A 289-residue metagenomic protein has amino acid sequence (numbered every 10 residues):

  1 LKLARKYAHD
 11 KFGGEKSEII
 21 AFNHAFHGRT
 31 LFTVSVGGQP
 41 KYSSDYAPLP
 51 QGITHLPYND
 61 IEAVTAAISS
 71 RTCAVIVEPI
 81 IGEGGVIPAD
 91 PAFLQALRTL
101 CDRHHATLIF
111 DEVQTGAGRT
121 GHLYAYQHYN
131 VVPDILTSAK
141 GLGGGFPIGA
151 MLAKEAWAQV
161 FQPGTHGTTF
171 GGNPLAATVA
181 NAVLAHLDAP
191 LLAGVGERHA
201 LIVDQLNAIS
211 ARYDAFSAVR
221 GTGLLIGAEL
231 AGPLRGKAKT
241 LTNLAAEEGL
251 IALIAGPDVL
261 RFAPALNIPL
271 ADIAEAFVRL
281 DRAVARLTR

Functional and structural regions predicted by a protein language model:
L1-R289: Conserved N-terminal phosphate-binding loop of PLP-dependent enzymes in the Aspartate aminotransferase
